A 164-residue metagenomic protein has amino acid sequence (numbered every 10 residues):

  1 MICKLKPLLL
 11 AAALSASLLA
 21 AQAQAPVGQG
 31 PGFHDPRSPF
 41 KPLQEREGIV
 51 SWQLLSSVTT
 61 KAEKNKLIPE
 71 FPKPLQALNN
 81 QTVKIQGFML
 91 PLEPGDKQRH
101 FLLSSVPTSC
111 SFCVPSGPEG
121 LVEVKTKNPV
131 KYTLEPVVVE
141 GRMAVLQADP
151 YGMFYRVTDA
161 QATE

Functional and structural regions predicted by a protein language model:
M1, S17, A21-Q22: Polar low-complexity intrinsically disordered regions
M1-L9: Bacterial N-terminal signal peptides that target proteins for export
L9-S17: Bacterial N-terminal signal peptides
Q22-E164: OB-fold and OB-like single-stranded nucleic-acid-recognition modules and their adjacent interaction interfaces
